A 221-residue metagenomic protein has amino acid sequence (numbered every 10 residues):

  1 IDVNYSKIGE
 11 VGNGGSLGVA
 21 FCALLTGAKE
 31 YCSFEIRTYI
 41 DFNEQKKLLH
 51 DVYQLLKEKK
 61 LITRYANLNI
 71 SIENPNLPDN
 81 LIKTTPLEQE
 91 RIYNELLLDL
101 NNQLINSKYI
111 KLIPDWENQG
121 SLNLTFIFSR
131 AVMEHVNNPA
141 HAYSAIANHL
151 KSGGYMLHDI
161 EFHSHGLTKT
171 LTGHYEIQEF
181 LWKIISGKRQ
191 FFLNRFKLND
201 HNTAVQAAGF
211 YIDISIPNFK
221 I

Functional and structural regions predicted by a protein language model:
V3-G15: Conserved class I S-adenosyl-L-methionine
L25, K29-Y109: Class I S-adenosyl-L-methionine-dependent methyltransferase module
Q89, Q103, T203-A207, Y211-I221: A C-terminal cap/extension of S-adenosyl-L-methionine-dependent methyltransferases that defines the acceptor-substrate
I113-I127: A short acidic, Gly/Pro-enriched loop at the edge of an enzyme's catalytic core that lines a small-molecule cofactor
T125-N137: A short SAM/SAH-binding and catalytic strip from SAM-dependent methyltransferases
A140-Y155: A short glycine-rich, Lys/Arg-flanked "PGG" loop and its adjoining helix->strand segment in the class I
Y155-L181: Conserved class I S-adenosyl-L-methionine
F180-N199: Acceptor-substrate binding/catalytic loop of class I
